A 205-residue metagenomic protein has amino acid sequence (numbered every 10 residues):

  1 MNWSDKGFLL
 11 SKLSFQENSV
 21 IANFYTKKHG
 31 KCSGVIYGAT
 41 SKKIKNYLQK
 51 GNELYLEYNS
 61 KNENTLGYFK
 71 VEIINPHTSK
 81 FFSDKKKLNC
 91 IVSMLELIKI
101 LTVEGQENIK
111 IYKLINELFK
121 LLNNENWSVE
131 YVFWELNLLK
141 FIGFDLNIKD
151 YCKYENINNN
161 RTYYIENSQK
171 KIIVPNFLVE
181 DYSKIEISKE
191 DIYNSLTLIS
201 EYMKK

Functional and structural regions predicted by a protein language model:
M1-S19, Y25-K205: Non-catalytic alpha-helical scaffolds and adjoining flexible linkers that form interface surfaces for assembly
